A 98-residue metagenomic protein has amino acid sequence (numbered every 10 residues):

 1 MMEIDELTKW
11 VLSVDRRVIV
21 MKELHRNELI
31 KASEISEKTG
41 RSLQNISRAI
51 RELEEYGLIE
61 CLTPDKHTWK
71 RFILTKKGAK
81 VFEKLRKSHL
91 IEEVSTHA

Functional and structural regions predicted by a protein language model:
M1-I4, A79-A98: Amphipathic alpha-helical dimerization/coiled-coil segments that flank or bridge DNA-binding/regulatory modules
M1-V18: Short alpha-helical segments that sit at the start of domains
V18-K22, K80: Pre-recognition alpha-helix immediately N-terminal to the DNA-recognition helix within helix-turn-helix or winged-helix
K22, S33, R51: Residues within the helices of the helix-turn-helix
E28, G57: Glycine-centered, phosphate/nucleic-acid-interacting loop/turn motifs that mediate DNA/RNA or nucleotide
L29-E37: Short acidic, hydrophobic short linear motifs in intrinsically disordered regions
R41-E55: Short amphipathic alpha-helical interaction segments
K66-L85: Basic, amphipathic "hinge/linker" alpha-helix immediately C-terminal to the N-terminal HTH DNA-binding motif
